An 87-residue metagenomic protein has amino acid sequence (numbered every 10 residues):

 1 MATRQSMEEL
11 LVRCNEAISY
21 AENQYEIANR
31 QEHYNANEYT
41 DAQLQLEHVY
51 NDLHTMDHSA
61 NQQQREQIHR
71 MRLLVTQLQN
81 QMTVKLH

Functional and structural regions predicted by a protein language model:
M1-A2, N51, Q64-I68: Short N-terminal secondary-structure initiator segments
A2-N35: N-terminal acidic leader/helix
E8, A36-E47, R65-L73: Short, charged, amphipathic alpha-helical segments
N23-S59: Short E/K-rich amphipathic alpha-helical oligomerization segments
H48-Q62, Q77-H87: Amphipathic alpha-helical coiled-coil segments
